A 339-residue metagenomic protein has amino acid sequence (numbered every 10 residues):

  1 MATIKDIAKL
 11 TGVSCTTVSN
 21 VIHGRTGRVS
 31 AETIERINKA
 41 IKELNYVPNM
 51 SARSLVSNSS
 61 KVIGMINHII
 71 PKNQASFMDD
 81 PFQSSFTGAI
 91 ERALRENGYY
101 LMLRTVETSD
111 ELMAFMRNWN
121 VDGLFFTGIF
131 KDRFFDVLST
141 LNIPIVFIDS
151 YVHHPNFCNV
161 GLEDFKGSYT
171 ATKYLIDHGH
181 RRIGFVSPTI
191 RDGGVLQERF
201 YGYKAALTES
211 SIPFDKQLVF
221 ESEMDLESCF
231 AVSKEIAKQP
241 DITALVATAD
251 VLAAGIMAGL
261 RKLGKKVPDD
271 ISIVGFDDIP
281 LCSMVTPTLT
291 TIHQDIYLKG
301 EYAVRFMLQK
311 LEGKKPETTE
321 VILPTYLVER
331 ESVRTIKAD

Functional and structural regions predicted by a protein language model:
M1-K61: N-terminal helix-turn-helix DNA-binding module of bacterial transcription factors
A2, N58, V62-K173, D177 (+3 more regions): Alpha-helical recognition/docking segments in bacterial nutrient-uptake and carbohydrate-utilization systems
R92-T105, F200, K204-S228: Short beta-strand elements in bilobed, periplasmic/extracellular small-molecule ligand-binding domains
V160-F185, L226-E235, Q294-E312: Hydrophobic alpha-helical segments within soluble ligand-binding/sensing domains
Y169-S210, T319-S332: An alpha-beta-alpha
R181-R182, F214-L218, K266-I273: Short acidic capping loops at alpha-helix termini that bridge into adjacent secondary structure
F230-D339: Flexible loop/turn connectors
